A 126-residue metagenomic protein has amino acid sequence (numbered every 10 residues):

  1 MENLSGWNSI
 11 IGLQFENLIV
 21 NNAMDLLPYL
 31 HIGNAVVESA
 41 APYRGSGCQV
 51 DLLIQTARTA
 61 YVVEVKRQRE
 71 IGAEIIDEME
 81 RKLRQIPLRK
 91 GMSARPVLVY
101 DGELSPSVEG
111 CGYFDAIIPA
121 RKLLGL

Functional and structural regions predicted by a protein language model:
M1-L126: A cross-kingdom feature that marks ATP-driven nucleic-acid transaction machinery
